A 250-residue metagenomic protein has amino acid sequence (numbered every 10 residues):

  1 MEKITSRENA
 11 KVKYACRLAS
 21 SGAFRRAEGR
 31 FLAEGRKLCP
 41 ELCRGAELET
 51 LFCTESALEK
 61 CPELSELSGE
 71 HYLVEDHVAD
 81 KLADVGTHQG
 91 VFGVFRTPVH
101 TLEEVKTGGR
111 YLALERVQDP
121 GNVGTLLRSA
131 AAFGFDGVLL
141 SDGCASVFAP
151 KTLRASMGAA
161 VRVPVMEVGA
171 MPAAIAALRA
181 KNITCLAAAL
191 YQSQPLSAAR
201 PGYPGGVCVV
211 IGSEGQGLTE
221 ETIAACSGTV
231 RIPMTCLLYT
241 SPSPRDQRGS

Functional and structural regions predicted by a protein language model:
M1-E55: Boundary-proximal intrinsically disordered activation/regulatory segments immediately upstream of a helical core
L67, S156, V161, A225-C226: Short, structured coil segments at secondary-structure junctions
V74-E75, E115, S141-D142, P164 (+1 more regions): Short beta->alpha connector loops at strand-helix junctions that form conserved, small/polar/Pro-enriched
V74-G86: Glycine/small-residue-rich loop that forms an oxyanion/phosphate-binding "nest" at active or ligand-binding sites
V99, E104-Q192: RNA substrate-binding interface of SAM-dependent RNA methyltransferases
A188-L237: Active-site/ligand-binding-proximal alpha/beta "capping" segment
Y239-P244: Conserved small/polar residues in nucleotide/adenosyl-binding loops
